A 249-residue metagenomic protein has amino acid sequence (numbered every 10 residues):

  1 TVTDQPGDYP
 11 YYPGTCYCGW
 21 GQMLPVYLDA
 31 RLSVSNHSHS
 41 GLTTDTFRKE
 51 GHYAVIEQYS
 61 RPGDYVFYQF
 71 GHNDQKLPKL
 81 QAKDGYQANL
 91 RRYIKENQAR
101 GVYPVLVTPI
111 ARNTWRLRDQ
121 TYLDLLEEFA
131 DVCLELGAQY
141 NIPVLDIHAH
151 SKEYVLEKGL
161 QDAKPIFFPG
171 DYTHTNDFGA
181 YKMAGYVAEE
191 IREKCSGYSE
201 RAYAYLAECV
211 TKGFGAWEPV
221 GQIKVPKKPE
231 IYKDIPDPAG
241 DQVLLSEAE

Functional and structural regions predicted by a protein language model:
T1-S38, A54-P62, E249: Serine-esterase "nucleophile elbow" of acetyl-processing enzymes
T1-T3, S33-S38, D64-F70, V102-T108 (+2 more regions): Structural recognition of the beta-strand scaffold that forms the well-ordered cores of secreted hydrolase catalytic
V2-P13, K79-K83, Y93-N97, R118-L123 (+1 more regions): Second-shell loop/turn segments in exported
T3-P6, T44-D45, Q75-L80, N113-R118 (+1 more regions): Extracytoplasmic/secreted cell-surface and envelope-processing proteins
C18, Q22, V26, A54 (+7 more regions): Solvent-exposed, polar/charged alpha-helical surfaces in well-ordered, non-transmembrane soluble domains, broadly
F47-G85: Oxyanion-hole/transition-state-stabilizing segment in secreted/luminal serine hydrolases and related acyltransferases
A111-H148: Substrate-gating cap/lid alpha-helix
L160-E249: Conserved catalytic region of serine esterases and O-acyltransferases that act on ester linkages in lipids
